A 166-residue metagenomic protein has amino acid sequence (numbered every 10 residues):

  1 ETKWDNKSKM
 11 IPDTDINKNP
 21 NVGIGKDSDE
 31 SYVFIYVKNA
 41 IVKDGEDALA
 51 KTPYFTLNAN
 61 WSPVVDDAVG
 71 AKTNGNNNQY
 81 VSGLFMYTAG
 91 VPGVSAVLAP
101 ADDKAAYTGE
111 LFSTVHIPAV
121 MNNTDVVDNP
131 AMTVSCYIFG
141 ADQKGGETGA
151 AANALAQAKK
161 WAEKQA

Functional and structural regions predicted by a protein language model:
E1-N17: Beta-sheet-dominated interaction scaffolds and their linkers
K9, K26, V33, G70-A71: Cationic, hydrophobic amphipathic alpha-helical membrane-interacting segments
T14-V33, G90-A166: C-terminal, structured domain-capping segment
G25, K38-V42, N60, Y137-F139: Short glycine-rich beta-strand segments
E30-D44: Short acidic, flexible loop segments centered on an aromatic residue
I41-T88: A surface/secretory-pathway sequence property marking extracellular, secreted, or lumenal proteins enriched
